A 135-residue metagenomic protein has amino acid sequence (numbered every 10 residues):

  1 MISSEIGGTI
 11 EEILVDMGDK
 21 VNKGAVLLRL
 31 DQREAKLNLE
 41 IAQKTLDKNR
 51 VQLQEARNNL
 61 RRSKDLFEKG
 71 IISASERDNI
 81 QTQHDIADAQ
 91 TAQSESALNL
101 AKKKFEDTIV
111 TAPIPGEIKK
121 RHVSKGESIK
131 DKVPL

Functional and structural regions predicted by a protein language model:
M1-E5, S96-P113: Short beta-strand-turn/beta-hairpin segments enriched in glycine/proline and small hydrophobics that form edge-strand
I2-S4, R29-Q32, I41, V110-A112 (+1 more regions): Conserved strand-loop elements at the edges of beta-sheets that form or border functional pockets
E11-L14, K20-V26, K104, I109-L135: Surface-exposed patches in structured soluble domains
D19-L30, E40, Q52: Structured, soluble extracytoplasmic/luminal domains of envelope-associated proteins
V26, Q32-R33, R77, P134: Short, surface-exposed secondary-structure boundary micro-motifs
E34-K103, R121: Alpha-helical coiled-coil segments
